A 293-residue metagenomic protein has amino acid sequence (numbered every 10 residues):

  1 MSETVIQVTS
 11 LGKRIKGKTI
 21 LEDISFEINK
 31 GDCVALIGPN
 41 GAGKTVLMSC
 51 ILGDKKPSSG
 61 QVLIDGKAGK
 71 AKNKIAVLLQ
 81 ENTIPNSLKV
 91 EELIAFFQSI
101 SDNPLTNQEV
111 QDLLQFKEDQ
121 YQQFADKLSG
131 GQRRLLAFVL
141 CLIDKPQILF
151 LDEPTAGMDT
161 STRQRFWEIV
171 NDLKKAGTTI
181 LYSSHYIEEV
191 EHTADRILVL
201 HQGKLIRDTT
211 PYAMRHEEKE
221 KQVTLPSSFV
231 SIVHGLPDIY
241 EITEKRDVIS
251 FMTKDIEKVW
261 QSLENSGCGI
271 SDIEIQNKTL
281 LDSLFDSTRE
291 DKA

Functional and structural regions predicted by a protein language model:
I6, L21-D23: Conserved structural motif at the start of ABC-family nucleotide-binding domains
I37-P39: The feature captures the beta-strand-to-loop junction immediately N-terminal to the Walker
S59-N73: Conserved ABC transporter NBD signature motif
F138: Hydrophobic anchor residue at the start of the ABC signature
L149-E153: Catalytic Walker B motif of ABC-type/P-loop ATPase nucleotide-binding domains
W167-S250: ABC transporter nucleotide-binding domain
E220-A293: Short, charged/small-residue-rich alpha-helical element at the C-terminal edge of ABC transporter nucleotide-binding
